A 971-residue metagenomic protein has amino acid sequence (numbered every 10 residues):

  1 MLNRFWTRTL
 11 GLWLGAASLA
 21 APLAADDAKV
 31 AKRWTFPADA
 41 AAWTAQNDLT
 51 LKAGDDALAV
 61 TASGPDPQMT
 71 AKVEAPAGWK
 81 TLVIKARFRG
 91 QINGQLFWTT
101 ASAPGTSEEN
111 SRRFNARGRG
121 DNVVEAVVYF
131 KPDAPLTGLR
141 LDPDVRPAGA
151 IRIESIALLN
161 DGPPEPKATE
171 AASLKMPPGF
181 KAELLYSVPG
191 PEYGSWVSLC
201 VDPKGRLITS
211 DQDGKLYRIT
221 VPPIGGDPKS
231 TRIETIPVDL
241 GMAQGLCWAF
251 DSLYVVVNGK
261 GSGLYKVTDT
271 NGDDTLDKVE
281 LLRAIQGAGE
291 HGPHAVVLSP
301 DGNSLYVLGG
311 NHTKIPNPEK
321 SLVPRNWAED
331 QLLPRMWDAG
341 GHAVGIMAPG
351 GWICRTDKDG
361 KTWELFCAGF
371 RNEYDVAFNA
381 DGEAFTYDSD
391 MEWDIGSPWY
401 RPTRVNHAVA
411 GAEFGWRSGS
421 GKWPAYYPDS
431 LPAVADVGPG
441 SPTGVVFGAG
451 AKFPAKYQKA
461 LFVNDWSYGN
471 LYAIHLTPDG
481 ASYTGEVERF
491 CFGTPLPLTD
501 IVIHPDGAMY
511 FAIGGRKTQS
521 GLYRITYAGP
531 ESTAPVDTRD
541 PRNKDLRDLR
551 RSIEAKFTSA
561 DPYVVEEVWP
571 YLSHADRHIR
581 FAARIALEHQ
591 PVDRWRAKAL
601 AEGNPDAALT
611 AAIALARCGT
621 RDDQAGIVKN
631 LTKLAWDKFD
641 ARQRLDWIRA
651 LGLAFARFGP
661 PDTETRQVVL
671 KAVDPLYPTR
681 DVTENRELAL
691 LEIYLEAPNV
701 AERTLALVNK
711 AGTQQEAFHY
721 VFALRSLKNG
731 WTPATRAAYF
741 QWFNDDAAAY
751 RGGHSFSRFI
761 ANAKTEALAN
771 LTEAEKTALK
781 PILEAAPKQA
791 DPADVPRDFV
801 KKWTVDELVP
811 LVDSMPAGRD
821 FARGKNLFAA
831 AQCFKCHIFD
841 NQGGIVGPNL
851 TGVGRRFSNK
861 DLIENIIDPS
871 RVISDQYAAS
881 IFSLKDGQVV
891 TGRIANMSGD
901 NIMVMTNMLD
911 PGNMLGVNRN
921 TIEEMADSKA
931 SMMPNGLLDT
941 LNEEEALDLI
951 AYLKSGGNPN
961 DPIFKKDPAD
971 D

Functional and structural regions predicted by a protein language model:
T9-A21: Bacterial N-terminal signal peptides
A25-D48, G162: Extracellular carbohydrate-recognition regions
A57-P135, R146-R152: Extracellular ligand-binding interfaces
S107, S111, G514, T518 (+7 more regions): Long, ordered, helix-rich scaffold segments
R146-P163, I525: Exposed low-complexity, polar/acidic, P/S/T/G-rich flexible segments that act as propeptides, protease-susceptible
G162-K556, L808, F839-N841, V917-N920 (+3 more regions): Beta-propeller domains with acidic blade repeats across secreted/periplasmic ectodomains and cytosolic WD/CNH propellers
L185, L253, P810, I867 (+5 more regions): C-terminal capping alpha-helices of c-type cytochrome domains
C354, N406, A508, N826-F839 (+6 more regions): C-type cytochrome heme c attachment motif
